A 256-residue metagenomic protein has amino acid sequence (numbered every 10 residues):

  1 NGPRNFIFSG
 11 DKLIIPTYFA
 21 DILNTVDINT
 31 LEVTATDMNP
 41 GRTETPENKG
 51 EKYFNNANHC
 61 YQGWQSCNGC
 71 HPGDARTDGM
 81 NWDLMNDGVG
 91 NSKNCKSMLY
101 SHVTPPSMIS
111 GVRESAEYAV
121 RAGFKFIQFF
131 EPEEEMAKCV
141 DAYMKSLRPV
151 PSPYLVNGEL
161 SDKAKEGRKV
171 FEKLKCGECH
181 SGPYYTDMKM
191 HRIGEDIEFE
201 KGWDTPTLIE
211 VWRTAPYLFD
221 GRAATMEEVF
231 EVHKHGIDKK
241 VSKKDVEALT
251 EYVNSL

Functional and structural regions predicted by a protein language model:
N1-L256: Periplasmic c-type cytochrome electron-transfer domains
